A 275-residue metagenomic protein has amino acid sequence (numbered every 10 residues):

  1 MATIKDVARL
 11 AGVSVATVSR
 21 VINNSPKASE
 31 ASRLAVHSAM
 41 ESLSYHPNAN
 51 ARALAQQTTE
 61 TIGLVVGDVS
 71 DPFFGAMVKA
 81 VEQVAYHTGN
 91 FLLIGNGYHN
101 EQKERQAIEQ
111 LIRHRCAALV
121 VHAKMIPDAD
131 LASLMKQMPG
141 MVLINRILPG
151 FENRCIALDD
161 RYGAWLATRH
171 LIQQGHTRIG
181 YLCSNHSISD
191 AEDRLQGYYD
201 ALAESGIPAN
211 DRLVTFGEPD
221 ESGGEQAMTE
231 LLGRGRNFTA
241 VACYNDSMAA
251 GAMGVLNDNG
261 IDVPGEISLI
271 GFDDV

Functional and structural regions predicted by a protein language model:
M1, L10, S42, A80-F91 (+5 more regions): Bacterial carbohydrate/catabolite-sensing allosteric modules
M1-E60: N-terminal helix-turn-helix DNA-binding module of bacterial transcription factors
V15-S19, L54-S70, H170, R178-N185: Short beta-strand segments enriched in small/hydrophobic residues
N23, D68-D71, Y98-H99, M125 (+1 more regions): Short histidine/acidic/glycine/proline-rich micro-motifs that form metal- and phosphate-coordinating active-site loops
L34, Y45-Q110, H114-A118, L195-D200: Amphipathic helical "hinge" segments at domain boundaries
S42-N48, Q102, A123-K124, M253: Short gly/ser/thr-rich secondary-structure transition/capping motifs
Y98-E101, H122-P127, S247: Short beta->alpha connector loops
P127-M135: Active-site-adjacent beta->alpha loops and helix N-cap segments on the catalytic face of soluble alpha/beta enzymes
